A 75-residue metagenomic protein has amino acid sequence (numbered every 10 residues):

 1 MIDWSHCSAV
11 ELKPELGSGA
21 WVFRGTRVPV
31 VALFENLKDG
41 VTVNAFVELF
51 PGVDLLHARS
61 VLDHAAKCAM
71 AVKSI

Functional and structural regions predicted by a protein language model:
M1-H6, K73-S74: Intrinsically disordered, low-complexity and often Lys/Arg-enriched segments
W4-N44: A short, structured beta-strand/loop element
V28-I75: Long, charge-rich, low-complexity alpha-helical segments
